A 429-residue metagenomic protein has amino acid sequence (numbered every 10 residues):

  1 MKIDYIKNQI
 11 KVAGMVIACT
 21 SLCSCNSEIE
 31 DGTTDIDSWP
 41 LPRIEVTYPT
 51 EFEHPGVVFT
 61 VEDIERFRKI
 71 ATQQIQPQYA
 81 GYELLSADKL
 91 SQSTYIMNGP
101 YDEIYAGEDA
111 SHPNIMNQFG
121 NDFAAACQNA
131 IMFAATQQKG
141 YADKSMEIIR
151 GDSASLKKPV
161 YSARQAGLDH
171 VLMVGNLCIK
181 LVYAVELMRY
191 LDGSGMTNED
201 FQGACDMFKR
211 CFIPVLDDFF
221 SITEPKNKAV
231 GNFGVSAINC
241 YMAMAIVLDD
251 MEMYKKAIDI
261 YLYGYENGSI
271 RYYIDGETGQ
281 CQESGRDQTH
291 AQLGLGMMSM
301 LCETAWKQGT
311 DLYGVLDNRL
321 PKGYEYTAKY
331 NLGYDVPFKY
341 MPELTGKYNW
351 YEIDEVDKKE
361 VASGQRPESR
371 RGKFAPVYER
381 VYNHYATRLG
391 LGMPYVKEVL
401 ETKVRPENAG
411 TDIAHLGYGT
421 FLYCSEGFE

Functional and structural regions predicted by a protein language model:
K2-G14: Bacterial N-terminal signal peptides that target proteins for export
S21-S24: C-terminal motif of bacterial Sec signal peptides marking the signal peptidase cleavage site
I29-E224, V235, L262, E266 (+3 more regions): Extracellular glycan-targeting catalytic surfaces
A134-Q137, A245-D249: Hydrophobic/aromatic side-chain positions at a characteristic register within alpha-helices of tetratricopeptide repeats
M173, D200-F208, P225-A237, I246-D249 (+3 more regions): Short, contiguous, pocket-lining structural segments that sit at or immediately flank catalytic/ligand-binding sites
M253-I274, G294-L295: A structural motif
